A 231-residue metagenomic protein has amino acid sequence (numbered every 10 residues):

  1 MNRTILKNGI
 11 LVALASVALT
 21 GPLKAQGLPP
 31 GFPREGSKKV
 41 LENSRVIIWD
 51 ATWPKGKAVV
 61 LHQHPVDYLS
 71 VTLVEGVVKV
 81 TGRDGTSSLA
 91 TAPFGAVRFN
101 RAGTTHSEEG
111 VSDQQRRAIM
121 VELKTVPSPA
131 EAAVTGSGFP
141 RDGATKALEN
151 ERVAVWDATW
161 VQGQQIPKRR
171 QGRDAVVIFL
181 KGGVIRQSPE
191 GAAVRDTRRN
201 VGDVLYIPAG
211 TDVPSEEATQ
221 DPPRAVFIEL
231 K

Functional and structural regions predicted by a protein language model:
G9-G21: Bacterial N-terminal signal peptides
L23-G27: Boundary at the C-terminal end of the N-terminal hydrophobic targeting segment
P33-L61, P65-S70, G138-V177: A short glycine-rich, His/Asp/Glu-containing loop-to-beta-strand
E42, G85-A102, A193-G210: Short acidic-glycine-tyrosine-enriched beta hairpin
G56-V60, G95-E109, Q164-I166, D203-E216: Histidine-centered metal-chelating micro-motifs
H64-R83, Q171-G191: Glycine- and acidic-residue-biased ligand/ion/polar-headgroup-sensing regions
A102-K124, A209-K231: Ligand-binding loop in jelly-roll beta-barrel domains
E109, I119-E151: Surface-exposed beta-loop interaction hotspot
